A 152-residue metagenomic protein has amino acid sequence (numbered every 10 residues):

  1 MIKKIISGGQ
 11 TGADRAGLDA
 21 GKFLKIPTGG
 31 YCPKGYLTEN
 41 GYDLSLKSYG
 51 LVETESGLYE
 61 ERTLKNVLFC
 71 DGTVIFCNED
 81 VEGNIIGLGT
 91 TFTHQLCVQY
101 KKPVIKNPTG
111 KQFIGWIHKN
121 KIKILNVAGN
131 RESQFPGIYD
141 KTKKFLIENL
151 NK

Functional and structural regions predicted by a protein language model:
I2-L125, R131, P136-L150: Acidic/glycine-enriched connector segments
